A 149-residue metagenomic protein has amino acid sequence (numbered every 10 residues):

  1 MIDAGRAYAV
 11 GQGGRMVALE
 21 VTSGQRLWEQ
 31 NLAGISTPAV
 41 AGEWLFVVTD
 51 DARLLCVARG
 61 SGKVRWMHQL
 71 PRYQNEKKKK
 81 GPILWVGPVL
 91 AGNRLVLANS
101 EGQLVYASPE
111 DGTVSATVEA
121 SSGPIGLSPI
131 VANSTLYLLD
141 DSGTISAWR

Functional and structural regions predicted by a protein language model:
M1-A4, G11-G13, Q25-A41, M67-V89 (+1 more regions): Extracytoplasmic beta-rich repeat domains
A4, G11-Q12, T49-D50, N99-S100 (+1 more regions): Structural signature of WD-repeat beta-propellers
V17, L55, V105-Y106, S146: WD40 beta-propeller blade core
E20-S23, A58-S61, S108-G112, R149: Short loop/turn segments that connect beta-strands within beta-propeller blades
A41-L55: Acidic (E/D-rich), amphipathic helical modules within compact regulatory domains
L55-Y73: Histidine/lysine/aspartate-rich catalytic loop segments that bind and position anionic ligands
W85-P109: C-terminal hydrophobic structural anchor segments that stabilize assembly/packing rather than catalytic chemistry
